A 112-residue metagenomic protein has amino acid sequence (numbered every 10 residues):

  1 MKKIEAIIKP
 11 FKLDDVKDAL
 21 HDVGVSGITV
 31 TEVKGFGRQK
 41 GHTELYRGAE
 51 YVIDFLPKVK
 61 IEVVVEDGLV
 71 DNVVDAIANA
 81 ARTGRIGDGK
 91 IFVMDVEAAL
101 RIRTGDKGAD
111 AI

Functional and structural regions predicted by a protein language model:
M1-I112: Positively charged, small/polar-rich N-terminal and surface patches that mediate targeting and assembly and bind
